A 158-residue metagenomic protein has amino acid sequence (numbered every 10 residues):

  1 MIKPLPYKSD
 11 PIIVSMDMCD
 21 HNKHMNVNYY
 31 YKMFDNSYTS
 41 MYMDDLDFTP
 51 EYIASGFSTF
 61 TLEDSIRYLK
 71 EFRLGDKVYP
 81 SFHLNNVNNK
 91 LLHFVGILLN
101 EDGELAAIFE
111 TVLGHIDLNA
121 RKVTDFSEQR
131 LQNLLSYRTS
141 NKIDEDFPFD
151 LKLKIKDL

Functional and structural regions predicted by a protein language model:
I2-T61, D117-L158: Hot-dog-fold acyl-thioester-processing enzymes
K8, F60-L62, V78, L92 (+1 more regions): Hydrophobic core residues within well-ordered beta-strands of beta-rich domains
M16, G96-I97, L113: Generic short beta-strand
F34, G96, F109: Conserved GNAT-family N-acetyltransferase fold
S65-E101: Hydrophobic beta-sheet segments that form the core/acyl-binding groove of ACP/CoA-dependent acyl-chain-processing
N100, T111-L118: Long amphipathic alpha-helical scaffold regions
G103-L105: Residue-level signal for glycine
F109-T111, S127: Short hydrophobic alpha-helix segments
